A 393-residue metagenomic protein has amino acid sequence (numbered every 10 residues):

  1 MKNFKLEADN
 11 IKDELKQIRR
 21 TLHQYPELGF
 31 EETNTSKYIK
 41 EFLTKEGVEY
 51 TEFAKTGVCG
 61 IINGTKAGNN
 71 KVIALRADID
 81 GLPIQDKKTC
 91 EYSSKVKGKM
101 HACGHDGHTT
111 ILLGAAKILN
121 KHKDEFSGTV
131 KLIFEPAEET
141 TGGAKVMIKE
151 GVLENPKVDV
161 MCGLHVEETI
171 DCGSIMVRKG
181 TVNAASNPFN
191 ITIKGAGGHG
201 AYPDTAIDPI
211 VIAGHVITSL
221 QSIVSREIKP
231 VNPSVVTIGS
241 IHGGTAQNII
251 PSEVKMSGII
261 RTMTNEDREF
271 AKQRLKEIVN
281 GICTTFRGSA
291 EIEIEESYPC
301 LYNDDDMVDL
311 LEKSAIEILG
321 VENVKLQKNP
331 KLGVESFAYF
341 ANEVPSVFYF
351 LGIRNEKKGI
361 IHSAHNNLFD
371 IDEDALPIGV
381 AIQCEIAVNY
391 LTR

Functional and structural regions predicted by a protein language model:
M1-K2, T65, V388-R393: Generic C-terminal helix-cap and adjacent flexible tail
K2-H101, T110-L113, K117-F126: Acidic/His- and Gly-rich active-site-bordering loop/insert found across diverse amide/peptide-bond hydrolases
K12-L15, S36, K40, L112 (+6 more regions): Hydrophobic face of alpha-helices
L22, G60, L75, H105 (+8 more regions): Divalent metal-coordination and catalytic microenvironments
A74-R76, Q85, F189-I191, F348-I353: Non-cysteine beta-strand/loop elements that form the S-adenosyl-L-methionine
L82-I84, K88-M100, G107, L119-P251 (+1 more regions): Histidine/acidic-residue-rich, glycine-tolerant segments that coordinate divalent metal ions
G214-R393: Metal-dependent amide/peptide-bond hydrolase catalytic core, centered on the "pita-bread" metallohydrolase fold
